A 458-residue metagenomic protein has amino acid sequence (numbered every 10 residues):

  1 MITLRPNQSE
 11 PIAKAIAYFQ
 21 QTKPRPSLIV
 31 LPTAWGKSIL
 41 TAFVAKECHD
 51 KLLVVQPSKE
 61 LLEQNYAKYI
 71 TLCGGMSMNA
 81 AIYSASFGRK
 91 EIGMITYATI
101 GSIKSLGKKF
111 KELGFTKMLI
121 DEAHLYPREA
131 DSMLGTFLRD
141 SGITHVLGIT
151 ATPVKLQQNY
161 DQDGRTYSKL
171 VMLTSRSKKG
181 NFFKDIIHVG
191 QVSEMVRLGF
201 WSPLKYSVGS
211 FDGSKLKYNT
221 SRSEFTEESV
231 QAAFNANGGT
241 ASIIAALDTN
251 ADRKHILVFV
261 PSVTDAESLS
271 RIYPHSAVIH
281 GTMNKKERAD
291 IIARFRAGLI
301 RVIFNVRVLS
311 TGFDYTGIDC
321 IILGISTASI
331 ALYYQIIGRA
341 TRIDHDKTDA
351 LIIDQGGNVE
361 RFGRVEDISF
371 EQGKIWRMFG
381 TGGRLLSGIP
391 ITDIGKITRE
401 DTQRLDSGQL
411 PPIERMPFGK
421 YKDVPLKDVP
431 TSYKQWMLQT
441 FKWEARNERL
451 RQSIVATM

Functional and structural regions predicted by a protein language model:
T22-V44, F304: Walker A/P-loop
K51-L62, Q231-I272, S276: Conserved strand-helix element at the start of the C-terminal RecA-like helicase core
E60-A85: Conserved helix-turn-beta segment of the N-terminal RecA-like "Helicase ATP-binding" lobe in SF1/SF2 helicases
E63, A81-E91, L257, D265-S268 (+1 more regions): Conserved helicase ATPase core of P-loop NTP-dependent helicases/translocases
G101-G107, G281-I375: Conserved RecA-like P-loop NTPase helicase motor core
L125-K205: Post-DEXD/H (motif II) to motif III coupling segment of the RecA-like Helicase ATP-binding lobe
N181-L257: Conserved interdomain linker/interface between the two RecA-like ATPase lobes of SF2 helicase motors
H188, V192-S202, D344-R404: A conserved SF2-helicase RecA2
